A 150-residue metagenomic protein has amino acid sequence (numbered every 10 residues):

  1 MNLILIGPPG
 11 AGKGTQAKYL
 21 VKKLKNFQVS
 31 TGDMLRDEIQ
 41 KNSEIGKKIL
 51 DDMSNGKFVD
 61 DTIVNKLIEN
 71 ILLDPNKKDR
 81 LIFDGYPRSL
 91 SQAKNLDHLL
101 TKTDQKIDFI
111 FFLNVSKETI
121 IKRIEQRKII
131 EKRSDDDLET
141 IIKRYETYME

Functional and structural regions predicted by a protein language model:
M1-E150: Glycine-rich phosphate-binding loop of ATP-dependent small-molecule kinases
